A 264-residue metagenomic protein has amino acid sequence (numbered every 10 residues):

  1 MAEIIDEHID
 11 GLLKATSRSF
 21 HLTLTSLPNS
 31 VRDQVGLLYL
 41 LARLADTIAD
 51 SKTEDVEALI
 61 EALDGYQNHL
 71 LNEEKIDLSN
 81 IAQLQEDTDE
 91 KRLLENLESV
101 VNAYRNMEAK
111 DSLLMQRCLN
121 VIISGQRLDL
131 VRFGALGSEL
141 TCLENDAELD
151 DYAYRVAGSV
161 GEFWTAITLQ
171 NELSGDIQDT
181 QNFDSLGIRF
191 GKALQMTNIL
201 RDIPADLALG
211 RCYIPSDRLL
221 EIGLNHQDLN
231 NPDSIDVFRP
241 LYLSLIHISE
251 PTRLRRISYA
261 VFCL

Functional and structural regions predicted by a protein language model:
M1-L245, S249, R253-R256: Acidic catalytic motifs of isoprenoid enzymes
I257-L264: Hydrophobic alpha-helical segments, chiefly the membrane-spanning helices and signal/signal-anchor peptides
